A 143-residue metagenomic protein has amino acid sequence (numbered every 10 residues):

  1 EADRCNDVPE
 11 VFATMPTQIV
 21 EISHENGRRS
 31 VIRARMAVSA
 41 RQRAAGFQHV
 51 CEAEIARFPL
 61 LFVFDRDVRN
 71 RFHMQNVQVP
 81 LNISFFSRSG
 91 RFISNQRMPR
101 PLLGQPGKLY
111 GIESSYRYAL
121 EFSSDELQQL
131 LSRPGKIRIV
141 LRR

Functional and structural regions predicted by a protein language model:
A2-R143: Compact, glycine-rich, soluble single-domain proteins
